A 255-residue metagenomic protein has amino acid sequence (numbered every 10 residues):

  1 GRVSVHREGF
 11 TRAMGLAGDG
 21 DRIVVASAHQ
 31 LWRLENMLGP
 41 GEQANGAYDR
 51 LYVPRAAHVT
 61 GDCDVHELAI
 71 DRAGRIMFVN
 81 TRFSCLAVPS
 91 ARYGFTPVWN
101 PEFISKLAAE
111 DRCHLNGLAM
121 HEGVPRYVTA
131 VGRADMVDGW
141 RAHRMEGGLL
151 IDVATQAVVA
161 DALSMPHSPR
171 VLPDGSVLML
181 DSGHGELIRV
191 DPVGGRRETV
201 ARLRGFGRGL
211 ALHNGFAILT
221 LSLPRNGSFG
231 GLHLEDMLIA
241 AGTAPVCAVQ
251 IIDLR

Functional and structural regions predicted by a protein language model:
R2-E67: Blade-loop segments of beta-propeller domains
F10-G20, H58-R75, I104-R126, G147 (+2 more regions): Beta-rich, blade/repeat-based domains predominating in secreted/periplasmic proteins but also intracellular
V25, F78, V128-T129, M179 (+1 more regions): Residue position within the beta-strands of beta-propeller blades
Q30, C85-A87, E146-L149, E186-I188 (+1 more regions): A short loop-to-beta-strand structural motif that recurs across blades of beta-propeller domains
R33-E42, V128-M145, T220-T243: Short, conserved, GDST-rich strand-edge loop motifs in beta-rich repeat architectures
M37, S90-Y93, V153-T155, D191-G195 (+1 more regions): Short loop/turn segments that connect beta-strands within beta-propeller blades
G41-G61, G94-C113, G132, A157-V158: Surface-exposed loop and turn segments in beta-propeller and other repeat-based domains that flank or scaffold
M165-G242, C247-Q250: Loop/turn-rich, solvent-exposed surfaces of beta-rich toroidal or solenoidal domains
